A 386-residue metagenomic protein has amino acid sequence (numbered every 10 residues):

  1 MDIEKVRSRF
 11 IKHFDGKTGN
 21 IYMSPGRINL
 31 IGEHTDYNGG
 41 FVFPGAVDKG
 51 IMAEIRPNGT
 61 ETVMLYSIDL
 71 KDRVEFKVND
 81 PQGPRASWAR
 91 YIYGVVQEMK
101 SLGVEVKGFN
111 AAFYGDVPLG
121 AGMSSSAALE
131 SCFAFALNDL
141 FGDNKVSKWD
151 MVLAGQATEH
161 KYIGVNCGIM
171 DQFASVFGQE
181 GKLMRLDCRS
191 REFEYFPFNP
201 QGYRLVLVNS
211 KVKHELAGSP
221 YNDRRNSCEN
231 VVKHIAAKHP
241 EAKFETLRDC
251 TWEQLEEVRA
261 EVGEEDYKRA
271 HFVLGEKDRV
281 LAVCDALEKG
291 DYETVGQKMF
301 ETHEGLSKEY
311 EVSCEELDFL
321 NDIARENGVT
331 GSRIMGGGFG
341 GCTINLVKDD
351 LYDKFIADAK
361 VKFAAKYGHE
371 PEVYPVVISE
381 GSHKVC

Functional and structural regions predicted by a protein language model:
M1-R27, M52-R85, K182-G331, L346-C386: C-terminal nucleotide
M1-Y22, I28-G32, Y37, F41 (+5 more regions): Gly/Ser-rich oxyanion-binding loop with an adjacent helix/lid that shapes the negatively charged ligand pocket
G39-A46, R224-R225: Short Gly/aromatic-enriched secondary-structure transition segments
P44-A46, E54-P57, G103: Short, charge-rich binding segments
A128, C342-L346: FabD-like malonyl-/acyl-CoA
F339: Glycine-rich phosphate-binding loop
